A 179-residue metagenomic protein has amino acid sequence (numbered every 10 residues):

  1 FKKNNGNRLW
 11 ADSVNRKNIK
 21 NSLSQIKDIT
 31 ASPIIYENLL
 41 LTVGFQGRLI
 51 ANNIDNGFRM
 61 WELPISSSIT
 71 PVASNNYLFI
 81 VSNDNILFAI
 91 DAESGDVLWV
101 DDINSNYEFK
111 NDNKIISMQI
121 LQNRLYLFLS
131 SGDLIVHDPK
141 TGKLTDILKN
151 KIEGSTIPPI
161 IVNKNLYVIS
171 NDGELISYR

Functional and structural regions predicted by a protein language model:
K2-N5, N53-N56, D91-S94, D138-G142 (+1 more regions): Short loop/turn segments that connect beta-strands within beta-propeller blades
N7-E37, F45, F58-N75, V100-I120 (+1 more regions): Extracytoplasmic beta-rich repeat domains
F58, Y77-A89: Acidic (E/D-rich), amphipathic helical modules within compact regulatory domains
D112-V136: C-terminal hydrophobic structural anchor segments that stabilize assembly/packing rather than catalytic chemistry
